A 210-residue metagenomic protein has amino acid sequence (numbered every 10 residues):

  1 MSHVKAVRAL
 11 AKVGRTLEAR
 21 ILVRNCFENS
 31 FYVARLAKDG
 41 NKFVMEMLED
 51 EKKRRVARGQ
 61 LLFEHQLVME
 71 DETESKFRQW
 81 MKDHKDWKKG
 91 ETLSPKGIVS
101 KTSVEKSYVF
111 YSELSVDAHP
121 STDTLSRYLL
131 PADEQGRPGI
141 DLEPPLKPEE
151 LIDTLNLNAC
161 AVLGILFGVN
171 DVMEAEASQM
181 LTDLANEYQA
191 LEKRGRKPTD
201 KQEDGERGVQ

Functional and structural regions predicted by a protein language model:
M1-Q210: A cross-kingdom marker of C-terminal helix-rich interaction/assembly modules
